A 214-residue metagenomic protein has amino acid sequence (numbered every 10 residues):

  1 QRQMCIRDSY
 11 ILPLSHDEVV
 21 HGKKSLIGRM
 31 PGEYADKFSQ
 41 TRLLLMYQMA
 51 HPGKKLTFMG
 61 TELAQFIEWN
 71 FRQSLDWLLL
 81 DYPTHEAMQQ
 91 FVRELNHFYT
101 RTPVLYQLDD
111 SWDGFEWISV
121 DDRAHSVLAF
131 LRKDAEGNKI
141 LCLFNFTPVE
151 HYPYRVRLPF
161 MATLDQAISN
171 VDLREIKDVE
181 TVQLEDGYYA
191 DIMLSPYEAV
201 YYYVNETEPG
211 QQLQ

Functional and structural regions predicted by a protein language model:
R2-I6: Short, small-residue-biased leader/transition segments that mark boundaries at the very start of proteins
D8, D17, G22-L26, G32-F38 (+2 more regions): Carbohydrate-interacting/catalytic domains
P13: Conserved oxyanion/phosphate-binding beta-strand-loop segments in alpha/beta enzyme cores
